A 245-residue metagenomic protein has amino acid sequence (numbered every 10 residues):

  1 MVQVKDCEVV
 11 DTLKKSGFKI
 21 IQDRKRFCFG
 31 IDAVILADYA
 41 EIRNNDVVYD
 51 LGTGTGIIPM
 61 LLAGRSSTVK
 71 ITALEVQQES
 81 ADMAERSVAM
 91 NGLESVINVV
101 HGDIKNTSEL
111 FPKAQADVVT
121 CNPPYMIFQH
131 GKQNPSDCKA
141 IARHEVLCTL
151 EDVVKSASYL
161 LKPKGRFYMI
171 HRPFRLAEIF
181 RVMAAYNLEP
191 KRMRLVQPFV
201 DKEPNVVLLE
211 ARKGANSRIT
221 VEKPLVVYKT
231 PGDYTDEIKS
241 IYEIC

Functional and structural regions predicted by a protein language model:
V2-R43: Class I SAM-dependent transferase core
I21, T72, N98-V100, K191-R194: General small-molecule cofactor/ligand-binding pocket signal
F27-F29, T55, D201: Short glycine/threonine-rich catalytic loop with a Thr-x-Gly-x-Asp
Y39-K132, K155: Conserved SAM/SAH cofactor-binding pocket of Class I
P123-D152: Mobile active-site "lid"/loop adjacent to the S-adenosyl-L-methionine
L147-P198, K202-P204: Conserved Class I SAM-dependent methyltransferase catalytic core
E203-C245: SAM/dcSAM-binding transferase cores
